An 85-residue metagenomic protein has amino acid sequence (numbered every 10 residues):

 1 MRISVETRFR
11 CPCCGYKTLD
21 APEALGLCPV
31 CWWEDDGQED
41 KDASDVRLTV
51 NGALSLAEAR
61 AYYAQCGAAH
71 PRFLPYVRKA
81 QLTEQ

Functional and structural regions predicted by a protein language model:
M1, K41-Q85: Short, intrinsically disordered terminal segments enriched in charged and Pro/Gly residues
R8, L25: Residues immediately within or flanking Cys/His clusters that coordinate Zn2+ in small zinc-binding modules
F9-R10, Y16-T18, Q81-Q85: Metal-centered catalytic cores of metalloenzymes
C11-C14, C28-C31: Short cysteine-rich clusters marking metal-coordination/redox-active sites
P12-A21, S44-N51: Short, charged low-complexity linear motifs
D20-A21, D35-Q38: Short, non-ligating residues that shape and space the ligands of small metal-coordination modules and catalytic
L27, Q38-D42: Compact nucleic-acid interaction/catalytic patches
